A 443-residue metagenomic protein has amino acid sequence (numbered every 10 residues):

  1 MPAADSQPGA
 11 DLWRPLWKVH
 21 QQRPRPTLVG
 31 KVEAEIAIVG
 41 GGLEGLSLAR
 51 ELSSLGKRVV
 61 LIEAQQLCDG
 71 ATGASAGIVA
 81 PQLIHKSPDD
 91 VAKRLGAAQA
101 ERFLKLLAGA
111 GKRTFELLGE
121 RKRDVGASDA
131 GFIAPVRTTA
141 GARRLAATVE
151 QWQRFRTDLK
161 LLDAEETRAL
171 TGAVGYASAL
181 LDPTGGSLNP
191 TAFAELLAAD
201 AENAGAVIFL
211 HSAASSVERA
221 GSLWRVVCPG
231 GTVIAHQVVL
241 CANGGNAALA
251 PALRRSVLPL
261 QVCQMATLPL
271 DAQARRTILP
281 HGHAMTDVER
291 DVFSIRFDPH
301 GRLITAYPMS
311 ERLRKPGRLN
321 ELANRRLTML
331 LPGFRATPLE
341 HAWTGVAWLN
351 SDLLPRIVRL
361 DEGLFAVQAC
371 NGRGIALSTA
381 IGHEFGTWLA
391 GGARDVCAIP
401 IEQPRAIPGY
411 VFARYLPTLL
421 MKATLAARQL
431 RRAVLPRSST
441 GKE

Functional and structural regions predicted by a protein language model:
M1-I36: Extreme N-terminal leader/targeting segments of oxidoreductases
A34-L61: N-terminal Rossmann-like FAD-binding beta1-loop-alpha1 element of flavoenzymes
S54-A74: Glycine-rich FAD pyrophosphate-binding loop
G77-A97: N-terminal glycine-rich dinucleotide-binding loop that anchors FAD/FMN and/or NAD(P) in oxidoreductases
V91-D200: Rossmann-like flavin
K112, E120-S128, A214, T232-A272 (+1 more regions): Active-site substrate-recognition segment that forms the wall of the catalytic cavity or substrate channel
E150-Q151, A177-H236: Helical element adjacent to the flavin cofactor pocket in flavoenzyme catalytic cores
L313-K315, N320-L430: C-terminal catalytic lobe of FAD-dependent flavoproteins
